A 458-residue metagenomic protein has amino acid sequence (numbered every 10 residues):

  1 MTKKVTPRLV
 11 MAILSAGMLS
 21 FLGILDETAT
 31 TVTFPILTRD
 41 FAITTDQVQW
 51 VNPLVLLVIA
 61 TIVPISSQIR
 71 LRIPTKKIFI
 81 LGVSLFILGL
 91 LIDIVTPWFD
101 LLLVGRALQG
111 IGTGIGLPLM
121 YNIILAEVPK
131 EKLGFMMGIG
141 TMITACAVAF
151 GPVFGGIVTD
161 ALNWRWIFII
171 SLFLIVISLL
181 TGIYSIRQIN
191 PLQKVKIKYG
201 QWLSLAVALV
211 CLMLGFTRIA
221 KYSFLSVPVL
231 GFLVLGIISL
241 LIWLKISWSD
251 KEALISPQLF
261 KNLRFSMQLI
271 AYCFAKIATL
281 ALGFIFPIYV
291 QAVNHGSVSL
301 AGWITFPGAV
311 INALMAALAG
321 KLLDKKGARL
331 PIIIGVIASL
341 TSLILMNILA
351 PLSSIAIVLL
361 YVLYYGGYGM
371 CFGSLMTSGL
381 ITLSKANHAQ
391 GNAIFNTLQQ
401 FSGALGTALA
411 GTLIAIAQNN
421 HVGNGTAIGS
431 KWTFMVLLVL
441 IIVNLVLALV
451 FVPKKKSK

Functional and structural regions predicted by a protein language model:
M1-V5: Short, Lys/Arg-rich, polar N-terminal cytosolic tail immediately upstream of the first transmembrane signal-anchor
L9-L25, T30-F34, F41, T45-D46 (+14 more regions): 12-transmembrane solute porter fold
E27, T31, P35, L88-D93 (+4 more regions): Membrane-embedded alpha-helical segments in integral membrane proteins
L57-T61, L91, A145-A149, V153 (+4 more regions): Hydrophobic/small/kink-forming positions within alpha-helical transmembrane segments of polytopic membrane proteins
V63, S67, L71-G200: Helix-loop-helix hairpins in multi-pass membrane proteins, especially solute transporters
G89, G105, G112, L172 (+9 more regions): Small-residue hotspots
L91-V95, L179-Y184, L241-K245, I344-I348 (+2 more regions): Membrane-embedded alpha-helical segments of multi-pass transporters/permeases
D160-A271, S297, I304: Hydrophobic transmembrane-helix bundles of small-molecule transporters
